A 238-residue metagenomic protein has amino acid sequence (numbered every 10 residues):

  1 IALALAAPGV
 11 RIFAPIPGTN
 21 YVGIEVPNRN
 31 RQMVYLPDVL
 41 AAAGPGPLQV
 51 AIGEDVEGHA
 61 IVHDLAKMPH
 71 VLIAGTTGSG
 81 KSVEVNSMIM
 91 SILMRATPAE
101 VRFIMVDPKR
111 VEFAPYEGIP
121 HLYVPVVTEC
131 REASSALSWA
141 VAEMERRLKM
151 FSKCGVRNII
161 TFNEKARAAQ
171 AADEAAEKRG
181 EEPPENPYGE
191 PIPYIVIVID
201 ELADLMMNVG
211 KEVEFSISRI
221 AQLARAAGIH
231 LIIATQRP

Functional and structural regions predicted by a protein language model:
I1: Cytosolic ligand/metal-binding cores
F13, A74: Residues at the beta-strand->loop junction immediately N-terminal to the Walker
P17-V62, K67-M68, A99-M105, A142-P238: P-loop NTPase motor-domain active sites and their immediate coupling elements
A66, L93-R131, S135-S138: P-loop NTPase switch/communication element
V71: Conserved beta-strand position immediately N-terminal to the Walker
T77-G78: The conserved Walker
K81: Conserved lysine of the Walker
E84, M88: Hydrophobic positions on the alpha1 helix immediately C-terminal to the Walker A/P-loop
